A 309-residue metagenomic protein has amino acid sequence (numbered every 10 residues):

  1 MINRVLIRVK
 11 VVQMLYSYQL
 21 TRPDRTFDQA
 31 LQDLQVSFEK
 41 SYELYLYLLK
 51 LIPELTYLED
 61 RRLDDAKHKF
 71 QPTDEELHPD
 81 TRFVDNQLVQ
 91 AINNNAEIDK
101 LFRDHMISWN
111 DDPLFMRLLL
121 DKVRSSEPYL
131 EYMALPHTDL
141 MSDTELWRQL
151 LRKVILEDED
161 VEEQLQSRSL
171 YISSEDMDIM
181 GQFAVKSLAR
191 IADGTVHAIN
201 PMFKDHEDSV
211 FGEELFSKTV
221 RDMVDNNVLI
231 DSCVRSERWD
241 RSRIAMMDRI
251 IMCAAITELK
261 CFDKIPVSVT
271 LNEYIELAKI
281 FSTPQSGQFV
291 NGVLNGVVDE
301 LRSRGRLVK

Functional and structural regions predicted by a protein language model:
M1-K309: Class I Rossmann-like S-adenosyl-L-methionine
